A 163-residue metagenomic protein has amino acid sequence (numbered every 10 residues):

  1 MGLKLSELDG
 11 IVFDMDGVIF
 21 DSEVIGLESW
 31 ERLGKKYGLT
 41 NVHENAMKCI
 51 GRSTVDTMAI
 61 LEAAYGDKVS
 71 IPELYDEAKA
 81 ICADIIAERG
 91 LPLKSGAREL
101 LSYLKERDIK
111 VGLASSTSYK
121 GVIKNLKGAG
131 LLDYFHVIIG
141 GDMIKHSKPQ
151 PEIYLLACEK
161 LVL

Functional and structural regions predicted by a protein language model:
G2, E7, I86-L113, Y119 (+2 more regions): Short, acidic loop-to-helix structural element flanking the phosphoryl-transfer center in phosphate-processing enzymes
G2-K48: Active-site neighborhood of HAD-like aspartate-dependent phosphohydrolases
I25, C49, S53, P92-G96 (+2 more regions): Short beta->alpha linker loops
L27, E31, T54-A59, K79 (+1 more regions): An amphipathic alpha-helix signature
L33-G34, S53-D67, N125, A157-C158: Helix-loop "lid/cap" segments that line or gate small-molecule binding pockets
K36-T40, A64-V69, G130-Y134, V162-L163: Short helix-capping segments at alpha-helix termini
T40-N45, E62-R98, R107: Metal-dependent phosphoesterase signature
G90-P92, G112, S118-L163: Substrate-recognition "cap/lid" segment bordering the active-site pocket of phosphatases
